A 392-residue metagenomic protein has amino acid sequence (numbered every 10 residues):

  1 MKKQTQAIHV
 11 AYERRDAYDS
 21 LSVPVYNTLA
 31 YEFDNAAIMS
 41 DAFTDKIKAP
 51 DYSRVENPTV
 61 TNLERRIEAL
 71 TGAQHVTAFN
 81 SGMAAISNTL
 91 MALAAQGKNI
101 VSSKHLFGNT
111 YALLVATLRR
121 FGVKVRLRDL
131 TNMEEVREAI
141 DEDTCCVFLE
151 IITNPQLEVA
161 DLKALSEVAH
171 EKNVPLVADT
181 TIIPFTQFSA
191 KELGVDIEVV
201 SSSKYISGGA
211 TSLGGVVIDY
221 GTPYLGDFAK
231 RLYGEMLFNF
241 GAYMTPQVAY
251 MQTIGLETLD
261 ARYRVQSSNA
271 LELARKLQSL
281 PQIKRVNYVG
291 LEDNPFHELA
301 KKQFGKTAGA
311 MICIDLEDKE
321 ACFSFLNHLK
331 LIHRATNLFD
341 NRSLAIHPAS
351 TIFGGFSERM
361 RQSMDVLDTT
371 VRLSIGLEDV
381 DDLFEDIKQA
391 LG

Functional and structural regions predicted by a protein language model:
M1-N57, V371: N-terminal "arm"/small-domain region of PLP-dependent enzymes with the aminotransferase-like
A7-E13, H75-Q282, N287: Conserved PLP-enzyme active-site core in the AAT-like
Y12-R14, N27-F33, K204, T258 (+5 more regions): Glycine-rich beta-alpha junction loops
A30, N35-A84, N109-A116: Conserved N-terminal alpha-helix of the aminotransferase class I/II PLP-enzyme fold
K48, Q74, L213, V248 (+3 more regions): Short amphipathic alpha-helical segments
V115, E138, R262, E320 (+2 more regions): PLP-dependent enzyme catalytic core of the Aspartate aminotransferase-like
M251-A261, G309-E317, R372-G376: Short, well-ordered beta-strand elements within core beta-sheets of diverse protein domains
L271-K330, R334-R342, F356-Q362: Conserved small-domain helix->loop->beta segment predominantly found in fold-type I
